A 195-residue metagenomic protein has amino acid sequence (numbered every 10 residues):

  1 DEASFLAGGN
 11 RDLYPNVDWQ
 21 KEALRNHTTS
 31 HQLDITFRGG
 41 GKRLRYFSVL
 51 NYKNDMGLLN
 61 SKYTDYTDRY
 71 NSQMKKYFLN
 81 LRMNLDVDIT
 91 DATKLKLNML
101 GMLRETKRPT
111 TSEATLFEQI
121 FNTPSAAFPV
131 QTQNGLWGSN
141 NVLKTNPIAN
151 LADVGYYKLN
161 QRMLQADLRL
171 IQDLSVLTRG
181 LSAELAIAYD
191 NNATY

Functional and structural regions predicted by a protein language model:
D1-G9, T111-S112: Conserved small-residue
A7, D153, Q161-D167: Surface-exposed, low-hydrophobicity segments enriched in Gly/Pro/acidic/Ser residues that characterize the mature
R11-N51, D55-L59, D68, S72-T145 (+2 more regions): Flexible loop and strand-edge segments within Gram-negative outer membrane beta-barrel domains
S48, L97, L168, A183-L185: Membrane-embedded beta-strand positions of outer-membrane beta-barrel proteins
S61-Y63: Surface-exposed, extracytoplasmic segments of Gram-negative outer-membrane nutrient-acquisition systems
M83, A166-Q172: Short, well-ordered amphipathic alpha-helices
A149-L151: Surface-exposed, low-complexity/disordered Ser/Thr/Gly/Pro/Asn-rich loops and linkers
L170-Y189: Charge-patterned, long linear interaction tracts outside catalytic cores
